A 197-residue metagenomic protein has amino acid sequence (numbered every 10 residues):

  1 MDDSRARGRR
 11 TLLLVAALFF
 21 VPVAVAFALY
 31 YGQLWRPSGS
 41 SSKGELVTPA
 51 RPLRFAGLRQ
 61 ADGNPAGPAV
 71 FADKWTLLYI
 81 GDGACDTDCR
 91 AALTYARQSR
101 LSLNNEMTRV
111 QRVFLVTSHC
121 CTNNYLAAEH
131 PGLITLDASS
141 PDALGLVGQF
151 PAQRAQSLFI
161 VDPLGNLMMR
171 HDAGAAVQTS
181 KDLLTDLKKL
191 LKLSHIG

Functional and structural regions predicted by a protein language model:
R5-F19: N-terminal Sec-pathway targeting helices
A17, V21-A24, L34-A69: N-terminal "domain-start" segment that seeds a small globular fold
A26-Y30: Structural signal for membrane-spanning alpha-helices in multi-pass inner-membrane proteins, emphasizing helix cores
P68-A96: Short active-site neighborhood of thiol/selenol oxidoreductases, capturing the structured segment around
A72-K74, M107-R109, Q153: Extracytoplasmic
T87, A91-E129: Structural microenvironment flanking redox-active thiols in thiol-disulfide oxidoreductases
Q111-V113, S118-C120, Y125-S157, V161: Short, internal strand/loop/helix patches that form the active-site neighborhood or redox-interaction surface
R154-Q156, I160-G197: Thiol-/selenol-based redox modules, centered on thioredoxin-like and closely related oxidoreductase domains
